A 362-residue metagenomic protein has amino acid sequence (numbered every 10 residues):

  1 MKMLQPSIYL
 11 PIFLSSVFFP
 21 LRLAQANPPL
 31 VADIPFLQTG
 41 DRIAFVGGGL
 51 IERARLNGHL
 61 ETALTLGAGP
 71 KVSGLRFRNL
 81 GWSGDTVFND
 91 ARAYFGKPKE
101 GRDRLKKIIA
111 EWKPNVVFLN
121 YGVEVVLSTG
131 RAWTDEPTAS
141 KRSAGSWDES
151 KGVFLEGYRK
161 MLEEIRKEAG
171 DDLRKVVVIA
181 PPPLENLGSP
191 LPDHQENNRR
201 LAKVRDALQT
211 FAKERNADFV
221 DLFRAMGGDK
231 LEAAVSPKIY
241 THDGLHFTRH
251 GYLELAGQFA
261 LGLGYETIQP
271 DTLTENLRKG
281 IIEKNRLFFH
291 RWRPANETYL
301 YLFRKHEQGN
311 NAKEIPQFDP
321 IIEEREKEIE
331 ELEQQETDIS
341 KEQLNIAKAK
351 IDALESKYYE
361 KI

Functional and structural regions predicted by a protein language model:
S7-R22: Bacterial N-terminal signal peptides
Q25-S83, L105-K113, V117, L255: Serine-esterase "nucleophile elbow" of acetyl-processing enzymes
F36-L37, L56-G58, K97-V153, F288 (+5 more regions): Oxyanion-hole/transition-state-stabilizing segment in secreted/luminal serine hydrolases and related acyltransferases
Q38, R55, H59, E214 (+1 more regions): Conserved catalytic region of serine esterases and O-acyltransferases that act on ester linkages in lipids
R42-V46, R76-G81, N115-Y121, K175-A180 (+2 more regions): Structural recognition of the beta-strand scaffold that forms the well-ordered cores of secreted hydrolase catalytic
G49-R53, W82-F88, V116, V123-S128 (+4 more regions): Solvent-exposed loop/turn segments at secondary-structure junctions within structured extracellular/periplasmic domains
V72, R166-K175: A short helix->loop->beta-strand "cap" motif at the edges of active sites that frequently abuts
N186-L222: Substrate-gating cap/lid alpha-helix
